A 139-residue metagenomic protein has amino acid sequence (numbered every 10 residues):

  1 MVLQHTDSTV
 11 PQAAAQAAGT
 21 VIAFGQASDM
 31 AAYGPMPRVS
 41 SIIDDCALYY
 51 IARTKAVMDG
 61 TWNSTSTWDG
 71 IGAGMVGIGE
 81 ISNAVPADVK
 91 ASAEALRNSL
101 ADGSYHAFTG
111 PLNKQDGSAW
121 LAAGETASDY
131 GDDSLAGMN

Functional and structural regions predicted by a protein language model:
M1-N139: A residue-level marker of the well-folded mature domains of exported/periplasmic proteins
